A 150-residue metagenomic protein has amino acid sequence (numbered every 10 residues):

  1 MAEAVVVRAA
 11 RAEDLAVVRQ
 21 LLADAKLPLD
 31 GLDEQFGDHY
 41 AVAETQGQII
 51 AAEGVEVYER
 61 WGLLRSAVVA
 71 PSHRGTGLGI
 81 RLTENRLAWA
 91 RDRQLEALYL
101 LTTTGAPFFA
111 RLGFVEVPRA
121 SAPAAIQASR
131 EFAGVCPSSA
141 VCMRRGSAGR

Functional and structural regions predicted by a protein language model:
M1-G31, E44, Q48, A140-C142 (+1 more regions): Short amphipathic alpha-helix that is part of the acyltransferase structural core
D14, R60, T104-G105: A generic "binding-loop/recognition-motif" signal
V42, Q48-E56, W61-V68: Conserved beta-strand in the GNAT
V69, G75-A88, L100: Conserved acetyl-CoA-binding loop-helix of GNAT-fold acetyltransferases
A88-T104: Conserved GNAT acetyl-CoA-binding A-motif
L101, V115-C142: Conserved catalytic-core motifs of GNAT/GCN5-like acyltransferases
F109, F114: Conserved active-site tyrosine of GNAT-family acetyltransferases
